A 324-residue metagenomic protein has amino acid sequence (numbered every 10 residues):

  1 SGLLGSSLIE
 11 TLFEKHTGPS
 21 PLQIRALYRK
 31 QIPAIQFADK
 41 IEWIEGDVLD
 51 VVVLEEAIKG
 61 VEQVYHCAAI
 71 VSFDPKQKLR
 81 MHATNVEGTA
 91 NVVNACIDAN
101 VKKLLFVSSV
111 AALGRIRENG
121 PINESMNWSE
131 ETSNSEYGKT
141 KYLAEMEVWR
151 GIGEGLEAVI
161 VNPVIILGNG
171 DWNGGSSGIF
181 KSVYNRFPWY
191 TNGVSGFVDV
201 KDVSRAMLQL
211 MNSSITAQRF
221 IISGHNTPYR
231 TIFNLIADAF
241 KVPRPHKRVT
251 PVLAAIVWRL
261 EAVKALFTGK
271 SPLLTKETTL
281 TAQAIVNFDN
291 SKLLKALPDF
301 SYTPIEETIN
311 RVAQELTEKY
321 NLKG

Functional and structural regions predicted by a protein language model:
S1-G18: N-terminal Rossmann NAD(P)H-binding glycine-rich loop of SDR-like oxidoreductase domains
I41-E87, A95: NAD(P)H-binding glycine-rich loop region in Rossmannoid oxidoreductase-like domains and their noncatalytic homologs
T84-Y137: Conserved Rossmann-fold NAD(P)-dependent oxidoreductase catalytic core, especially the SDR/UDP-sugar
N91, L143, G174-G175, T191-M211 (+1 more regions): Substrate-positioning beta->alpha
T132-V159: Active-site Tyr-X1-5-Lys
G155-F197: NAD(P)-dependent short-chain dehydrogenase/reductase
A206-L273, N290, K295, P304-E306 (+1 more regions): Mid/C-terminal beta-alpha module of Rossmann-like enzyme folds, strongest in SDR-family dehydrogenases/epimerases
